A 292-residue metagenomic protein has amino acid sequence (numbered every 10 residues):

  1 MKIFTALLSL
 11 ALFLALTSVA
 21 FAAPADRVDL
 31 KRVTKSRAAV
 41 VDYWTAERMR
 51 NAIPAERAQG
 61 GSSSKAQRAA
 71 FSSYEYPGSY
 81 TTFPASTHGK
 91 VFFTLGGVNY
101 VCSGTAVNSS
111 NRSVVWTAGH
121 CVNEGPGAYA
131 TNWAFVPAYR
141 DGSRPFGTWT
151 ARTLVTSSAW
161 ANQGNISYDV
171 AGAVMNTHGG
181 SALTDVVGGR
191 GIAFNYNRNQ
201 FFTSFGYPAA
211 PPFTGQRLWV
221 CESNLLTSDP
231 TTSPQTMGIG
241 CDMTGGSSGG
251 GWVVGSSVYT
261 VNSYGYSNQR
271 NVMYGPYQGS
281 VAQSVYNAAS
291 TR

Functional and structural regions predicted by a protein language model:
M1-L8: Positively charged n-region of N-terminal signal peptides that target proteins for export
L8-T17: Bacterial N-terminal signal peptides
A22-N108: Protease-domain processing segments flanking chymotrypsin-fold serine proteases, especially trypsin-like
F71-N99, V107-N108, A128, N132-A182: Conserved catalytic-core segment of clan PA serine endopeptidases
T81-R140, E222-T232, G240, S263 (+1 more regions): Catalytic histidine site
A151, I166-G240: Chymotrypsin/trypsin-fold serine protease catalytic domain
D242-V261: Catalytic nucleophile loop of clan PA
G265-R292: C-terminal cap/linker of serine protease catalytic domains
